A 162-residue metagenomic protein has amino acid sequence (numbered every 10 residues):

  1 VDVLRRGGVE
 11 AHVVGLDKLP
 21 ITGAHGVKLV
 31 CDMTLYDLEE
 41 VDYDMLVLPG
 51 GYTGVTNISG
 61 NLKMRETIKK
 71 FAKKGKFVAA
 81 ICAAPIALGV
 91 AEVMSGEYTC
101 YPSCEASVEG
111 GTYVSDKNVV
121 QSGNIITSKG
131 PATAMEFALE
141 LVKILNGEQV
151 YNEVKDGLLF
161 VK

Functional and structural regions predicted by a protein language model:
V1-K76, I86-V90, S107-D116, Q121-K162: Extended, subdomain-level signal for the structured scaffold at the beginning of enzyme domains
I81-C82: Short, thiol/selenol-centered motifs that function as redox-active sites or metal-ligating centers
M94-P102, S115: Short hydrophobic/aromatic-enriched beta-strand-loop microsegments
